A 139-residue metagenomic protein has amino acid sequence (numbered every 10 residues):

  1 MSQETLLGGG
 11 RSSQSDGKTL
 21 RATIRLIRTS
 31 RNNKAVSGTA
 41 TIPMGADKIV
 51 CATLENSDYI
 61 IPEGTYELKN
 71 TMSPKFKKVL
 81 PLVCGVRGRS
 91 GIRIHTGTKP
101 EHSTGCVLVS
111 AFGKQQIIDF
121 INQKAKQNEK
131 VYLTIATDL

Functional and structural regions predicted by a protein language model:
S2-L108, K114-L139: Cell wall/extracellular polymer interaction/catalysis modules
